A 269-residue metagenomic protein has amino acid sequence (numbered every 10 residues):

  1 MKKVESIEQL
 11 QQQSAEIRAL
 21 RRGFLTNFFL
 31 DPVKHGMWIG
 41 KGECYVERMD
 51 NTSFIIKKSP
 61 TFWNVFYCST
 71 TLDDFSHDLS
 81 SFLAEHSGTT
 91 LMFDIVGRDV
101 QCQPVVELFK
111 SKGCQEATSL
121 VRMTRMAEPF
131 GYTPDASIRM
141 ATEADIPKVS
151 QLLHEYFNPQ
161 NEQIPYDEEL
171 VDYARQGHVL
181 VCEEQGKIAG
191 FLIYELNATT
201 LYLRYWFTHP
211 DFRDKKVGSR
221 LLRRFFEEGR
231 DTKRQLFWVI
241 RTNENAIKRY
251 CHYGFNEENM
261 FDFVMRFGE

Functional and structural regions predicted by a protein language model:
M1-P32, L120, Y132-E162: Short amphipathic alpha-helix that is part of the acyltransferase structural core
F28-S87, L192-R204, H209-P210: Conserved donor-binding loop and adjoining core beta-sheet/short helix segment in diverse acyl/aminoacyl transferases
Y45-R48, V179-E183, W238: Cytosolic beta-strand hydrophobic patch enriched in CBS
K57-T61, N161-F207: A conserved beta-strand-loop-helix scaffold within acyl/acetyltransferase catalytic domains
T70-P134, F261-R266: Acyl-donor-binding surface of acyltransferase catalytic domains
L72-E85, T208, D214-E227, I247-H252: Conserved acetyl-CoA-binding loop-helix of GNAT-fold acetyltransferases
F93-D94, L203, Q235-V239: Conserved hydrophobic beta-strand within the GNAT/NAT acetyltransferase core sheet that lines the active-site cleft
V105-F109, R249-C251, F255: Conserved active-site tyrosine of GNAT-family acetyltransferases
